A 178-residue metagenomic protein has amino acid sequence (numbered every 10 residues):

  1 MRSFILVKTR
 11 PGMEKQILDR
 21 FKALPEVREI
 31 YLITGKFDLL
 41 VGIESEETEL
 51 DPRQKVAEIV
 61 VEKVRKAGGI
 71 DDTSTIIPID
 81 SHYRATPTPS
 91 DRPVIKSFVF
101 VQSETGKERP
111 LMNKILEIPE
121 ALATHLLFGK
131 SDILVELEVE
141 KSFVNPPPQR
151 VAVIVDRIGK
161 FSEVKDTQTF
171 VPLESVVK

Functional and structural regions predicted by a protein language model:
M1-K178: A compositional/biophysical signature of low hydrophobicity enriched in polar/charged and small residues
